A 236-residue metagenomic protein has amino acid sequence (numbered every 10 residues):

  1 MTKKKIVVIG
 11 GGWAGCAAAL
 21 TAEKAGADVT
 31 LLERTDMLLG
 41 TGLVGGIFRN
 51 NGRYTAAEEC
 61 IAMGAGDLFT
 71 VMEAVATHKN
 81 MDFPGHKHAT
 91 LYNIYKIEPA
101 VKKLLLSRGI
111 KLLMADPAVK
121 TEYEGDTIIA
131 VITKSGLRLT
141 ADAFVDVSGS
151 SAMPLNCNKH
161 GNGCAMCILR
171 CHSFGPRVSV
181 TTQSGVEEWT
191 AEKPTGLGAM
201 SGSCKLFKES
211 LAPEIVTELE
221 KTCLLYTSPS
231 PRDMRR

Functional and structural regions predicted by a protein language model:
M1-K5: Extreme N-terminal leader/targeting segments of oxidoreductases
I6, D28-T30, K111, A143-F144: Structural motif
I6-A27: N-terminal Rossmann-like FAD-binding beta1-loop-alpha1 element of flavoenzymes
G15, L38, M153-P154, M234: Flexible, glycine-rich phosphate/dinucleotide-binding loops and adjacent beta-alpha linkers at cofactor/substrate
C16-A19, E98, A212, V216: Short, hydrophobic/amphipathic alpha-helical packing segments that form internal helix faces or helix-helix interfaces
T21, A27, E33-K120, M153 (+1 more regions): Conserved N-terminal/central alpha/beta ligand/cofactor-binding core
K120-S228: Predominantly flavin-linked oxidoreductase catalytic cores and closely associated redox partners
Y226-R236: Single conserved hydrophobic/aromatic residue that forms the stacking wall/gate of nucleotide- or nucleobase-binding
